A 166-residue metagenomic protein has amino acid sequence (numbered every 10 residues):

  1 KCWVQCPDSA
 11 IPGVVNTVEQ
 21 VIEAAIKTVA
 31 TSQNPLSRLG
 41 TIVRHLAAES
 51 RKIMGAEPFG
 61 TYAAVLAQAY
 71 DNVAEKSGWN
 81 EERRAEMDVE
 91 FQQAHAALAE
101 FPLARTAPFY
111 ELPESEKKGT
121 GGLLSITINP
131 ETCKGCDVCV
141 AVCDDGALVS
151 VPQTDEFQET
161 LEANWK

Functional and structural regions predicted by a protein language model:
C2-V21, R51-A69, G78, E82-G119 (+1 more regions): Iron-sulfur cluster-binding cysteine motifs and their immediate structural context in ferredoxin-like electron-transfer
I22-R38, G135, T154-K166: Short microdomains enriched in Cys/His and/or Lys/Arg
E23-G55, L98, Y110-L112: Residues forming the flavin
A30-R38, A67-E81: Contiguous hydrophobic segments
G122-L124: Signal-transmission coiled-coils
